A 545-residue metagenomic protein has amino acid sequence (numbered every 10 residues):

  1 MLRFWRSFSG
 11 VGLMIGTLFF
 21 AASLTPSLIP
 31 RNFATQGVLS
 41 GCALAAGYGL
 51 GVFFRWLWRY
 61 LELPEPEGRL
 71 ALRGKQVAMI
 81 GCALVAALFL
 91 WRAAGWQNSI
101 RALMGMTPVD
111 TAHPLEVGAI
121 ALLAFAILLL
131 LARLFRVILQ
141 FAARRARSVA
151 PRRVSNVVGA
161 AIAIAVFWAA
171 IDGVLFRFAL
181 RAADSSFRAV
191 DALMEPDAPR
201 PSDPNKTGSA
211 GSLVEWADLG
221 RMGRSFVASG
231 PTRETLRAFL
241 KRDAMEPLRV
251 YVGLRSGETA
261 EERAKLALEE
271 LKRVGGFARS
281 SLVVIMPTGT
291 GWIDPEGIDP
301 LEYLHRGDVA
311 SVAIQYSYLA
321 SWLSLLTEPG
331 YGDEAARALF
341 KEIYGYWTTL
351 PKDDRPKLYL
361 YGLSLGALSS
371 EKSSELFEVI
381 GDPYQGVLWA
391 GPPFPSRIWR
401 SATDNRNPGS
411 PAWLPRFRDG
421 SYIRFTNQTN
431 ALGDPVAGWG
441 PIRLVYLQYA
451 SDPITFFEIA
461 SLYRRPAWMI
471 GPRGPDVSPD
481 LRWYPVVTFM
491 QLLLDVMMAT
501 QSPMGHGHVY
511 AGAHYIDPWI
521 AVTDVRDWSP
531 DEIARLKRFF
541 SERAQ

Functional and structural regions predicted by a protein language model:
L2-P356, E375-Q545: C-terminal His-loop and adjacent cap/lid subdomain of alpha/beta-hydrolase
L360-A367: Gly/Ala-rich beta-loop-alpha elbow adjacent to hydrolase catalytic centers
